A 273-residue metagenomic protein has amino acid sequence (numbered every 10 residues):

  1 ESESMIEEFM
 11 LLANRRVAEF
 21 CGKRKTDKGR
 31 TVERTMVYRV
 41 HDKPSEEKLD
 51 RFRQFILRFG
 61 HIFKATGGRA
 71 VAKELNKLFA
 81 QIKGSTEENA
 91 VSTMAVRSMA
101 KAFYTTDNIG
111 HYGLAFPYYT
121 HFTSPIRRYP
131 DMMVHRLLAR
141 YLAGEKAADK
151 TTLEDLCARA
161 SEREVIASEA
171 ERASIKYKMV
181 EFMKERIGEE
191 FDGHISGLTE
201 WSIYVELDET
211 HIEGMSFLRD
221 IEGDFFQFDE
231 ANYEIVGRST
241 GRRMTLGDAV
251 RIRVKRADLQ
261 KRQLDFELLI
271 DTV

Functional and structural regions predicted by a protein language model:
E1-H211, M215-E222, F226-E230, R251 (+2 more regions): Append "with occasional cross-activation on large, charged helical scaffolds in nucleic-acid assemblies
M179, G237-G241, D265: Short beta-alpha junctions and helix-cap segments that line functional grooves
G223-M244: Surface-exposed acidic, glycine/proline-enriched linker/cap segments that occur as 15-30-residue helix-coil
R242-V273: OB-fold/S1-family single-stranded nucleic acid-binding modules
